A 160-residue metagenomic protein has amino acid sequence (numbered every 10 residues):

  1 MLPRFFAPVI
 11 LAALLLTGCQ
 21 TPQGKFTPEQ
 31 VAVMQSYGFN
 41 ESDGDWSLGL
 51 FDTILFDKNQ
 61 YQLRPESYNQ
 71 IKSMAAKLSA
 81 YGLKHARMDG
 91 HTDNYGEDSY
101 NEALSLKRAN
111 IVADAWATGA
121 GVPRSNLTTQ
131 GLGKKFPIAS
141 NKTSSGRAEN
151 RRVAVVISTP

Functional and structural regions predicted by a protein language model:
M1-W46, Y61-N69: N-terminal targeting leaders that direct proteins to extracytoplasmic destinations
P3, A75, D93: Short, locally clustered residues in the helix-turn-helix/winged-helix DNA-binding domain
T17, A76, N110-D114: Core alpha-helical elements of the protein kinase catalytic domain, predominantly the helix directly N-terminal
G24, I54, Y61, E102 (+1 more regions): Flexible, active-site-adjacent loop/turn segments at secondary-structure boundaries
V33-Q35, N40-E41, L55-D89, A117-T118 (+1 more regions): Periplasmic peptidoglycan-binding/anchoring modules of Gram-negative envelope and division proteins
D43, K58-N69, S99, A103 (+2 more regions): Residues at secondary-structure transition points
G44-W46, L50-D52, N59, G82-K84 (+2 more regions): Envelope-exposed proteins and targeting segments
H91-P160: Periplasmic OmpA-like peptidoglycan-binding domain that tethers envelope proteins to the cell wall
